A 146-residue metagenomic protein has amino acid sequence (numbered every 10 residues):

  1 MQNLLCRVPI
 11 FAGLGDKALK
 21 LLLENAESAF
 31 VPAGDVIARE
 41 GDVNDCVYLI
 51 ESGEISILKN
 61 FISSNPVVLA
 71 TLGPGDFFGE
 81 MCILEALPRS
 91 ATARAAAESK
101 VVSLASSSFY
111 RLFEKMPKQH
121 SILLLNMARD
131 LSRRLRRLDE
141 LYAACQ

Functional and structural regions predicted by a protein language model:
M1-Q146: Cytosolic regulatory regions built on CNB/CRP/Popeye-like sensor folds
